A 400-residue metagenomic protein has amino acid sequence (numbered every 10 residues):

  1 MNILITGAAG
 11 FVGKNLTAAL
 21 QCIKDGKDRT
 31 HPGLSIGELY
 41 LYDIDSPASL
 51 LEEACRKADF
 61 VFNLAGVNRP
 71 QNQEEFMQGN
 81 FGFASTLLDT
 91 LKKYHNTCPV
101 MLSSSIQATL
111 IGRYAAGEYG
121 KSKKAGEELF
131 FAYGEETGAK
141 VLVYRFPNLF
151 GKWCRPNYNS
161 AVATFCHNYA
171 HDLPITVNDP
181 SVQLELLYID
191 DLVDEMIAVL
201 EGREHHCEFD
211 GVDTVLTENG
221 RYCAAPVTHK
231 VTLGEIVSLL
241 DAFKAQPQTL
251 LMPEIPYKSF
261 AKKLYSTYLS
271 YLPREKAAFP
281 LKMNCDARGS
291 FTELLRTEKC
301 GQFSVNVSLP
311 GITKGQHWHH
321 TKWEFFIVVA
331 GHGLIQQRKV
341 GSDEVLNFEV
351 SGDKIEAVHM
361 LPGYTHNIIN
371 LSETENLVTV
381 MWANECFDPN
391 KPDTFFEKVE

Functional and structural regions predicted by a protein language model:
M1-G26: N-terminal Rossmann NAD(P)H-binding glycine-rich loop of SDR-like oxidoreductase domains
D45-T86, T90-K93, Q107-Y114: NAD(P)H-binding glycine-rich loop region in Rossmannoid oxidoreductase-like domains and their noncatalytic homologs
S85-E127, G134-T137, L142-Y144: Conserved Rossmann-fold NAD(P)-dependent oxidoreductase catalytic core, especially the SDR/UDP-sugar
E128-W153, L173-V182: Conserved beta-loop-beta element that borders a ligand/cofactor-binding pocket
P147, T164-L187, C207, V215-P226: A conserved pocket-lining segment of Rossmann-fold NAD(P)-dependent short-chain dehydrogenase/reductase
P156-T164, S181-G202, H206-E208, G234 (+1 more regions): Substrate-positioning beta->alpha
A198-L281: Mid/C-terminal beta-alpha module of Rossmann-like enzyme folds, strongest in SDR-family dehydrogenases/epimerases
E275-Q316: A short glycine-rich, His/Asp/Glu-containing loop-to-beta-strand
